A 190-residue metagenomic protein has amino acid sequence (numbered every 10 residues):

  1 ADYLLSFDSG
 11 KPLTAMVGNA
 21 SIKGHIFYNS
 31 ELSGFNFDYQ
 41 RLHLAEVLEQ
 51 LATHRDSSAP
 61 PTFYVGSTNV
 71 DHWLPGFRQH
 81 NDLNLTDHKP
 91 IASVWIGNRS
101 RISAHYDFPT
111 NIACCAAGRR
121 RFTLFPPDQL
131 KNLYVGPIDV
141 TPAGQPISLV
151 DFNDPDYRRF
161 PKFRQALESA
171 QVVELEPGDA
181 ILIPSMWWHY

Functional and structural regions predicted by a protein language model:
A1-A180, W188-Y190: N-terminal accessory scaffold of Fe(II)-dependent oxygenases
